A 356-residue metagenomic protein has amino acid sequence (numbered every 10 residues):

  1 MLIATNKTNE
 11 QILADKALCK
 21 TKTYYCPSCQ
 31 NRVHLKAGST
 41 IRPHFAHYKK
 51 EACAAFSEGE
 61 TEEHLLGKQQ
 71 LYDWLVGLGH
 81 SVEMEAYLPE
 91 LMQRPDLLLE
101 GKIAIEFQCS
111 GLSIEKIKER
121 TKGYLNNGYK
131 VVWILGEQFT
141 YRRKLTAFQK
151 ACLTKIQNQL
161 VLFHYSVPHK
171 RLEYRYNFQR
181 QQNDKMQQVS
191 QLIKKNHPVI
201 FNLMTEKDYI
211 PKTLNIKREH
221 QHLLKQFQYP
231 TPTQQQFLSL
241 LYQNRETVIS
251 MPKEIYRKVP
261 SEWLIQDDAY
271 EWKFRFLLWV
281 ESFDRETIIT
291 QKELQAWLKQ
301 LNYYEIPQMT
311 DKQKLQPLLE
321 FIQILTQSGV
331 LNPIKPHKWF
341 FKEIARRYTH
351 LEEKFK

Functional and structural regions predicted by a protein language model:
M1-H80: N-terminal cysteine/histidine-rich coordination modules
A14-L18, Y72-A104: Active-site metal-binding core of divalent-cation-utilizing nuclease and nuclease-like domains
L71, L97-L99, I103-S113, Y124 (+1 more regions): Conserved catalytic cores of phosphodiester-cleaving nucleases, focusing on short active-site segments
E115-K118: His/Asp/Glu-rich metal-coordinating catalytic cores of metallo-dependent phosphodiesterases/hydrolases acting on
N127-L160, V167, L172: Nucleic-acid nuclease catalytic cores
L153-K212: A conserved mid-domain beta-alpha-beta active-site/ligand-binding segment of alpha/beta enzyme cores
Q187-R275: Long, low-complexity, charged/polar intrinsically disordered regions in eukaryotic proteins
Q236-K356: Extended, amphipathic alpha-helical scaffolds
